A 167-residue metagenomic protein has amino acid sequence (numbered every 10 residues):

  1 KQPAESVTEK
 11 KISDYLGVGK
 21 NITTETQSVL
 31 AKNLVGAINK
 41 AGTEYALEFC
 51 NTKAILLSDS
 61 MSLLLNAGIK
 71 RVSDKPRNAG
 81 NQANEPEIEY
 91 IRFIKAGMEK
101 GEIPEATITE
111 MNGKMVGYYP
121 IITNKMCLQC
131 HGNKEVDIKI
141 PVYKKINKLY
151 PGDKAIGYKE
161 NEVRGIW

Functional and structural regions predicted by a protein language model:
Q2-N124, V136-W167: Extracytoplasmic c-type cytochrome modules immediately beyond a signal peptide or single-pass transmembrane anchor
L128-E135: Detector for the c-type heme attachment site
